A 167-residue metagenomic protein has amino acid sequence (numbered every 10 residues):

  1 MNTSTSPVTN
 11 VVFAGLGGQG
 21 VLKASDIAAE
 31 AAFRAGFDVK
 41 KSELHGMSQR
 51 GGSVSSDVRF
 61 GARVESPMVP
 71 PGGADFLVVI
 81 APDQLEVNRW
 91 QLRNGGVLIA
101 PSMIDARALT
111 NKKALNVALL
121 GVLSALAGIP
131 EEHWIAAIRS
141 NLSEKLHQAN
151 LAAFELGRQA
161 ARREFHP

Functional and structural regions predicted by a protein language model:
M1-P167: Active-site cofactor/cluster-binding pocket
